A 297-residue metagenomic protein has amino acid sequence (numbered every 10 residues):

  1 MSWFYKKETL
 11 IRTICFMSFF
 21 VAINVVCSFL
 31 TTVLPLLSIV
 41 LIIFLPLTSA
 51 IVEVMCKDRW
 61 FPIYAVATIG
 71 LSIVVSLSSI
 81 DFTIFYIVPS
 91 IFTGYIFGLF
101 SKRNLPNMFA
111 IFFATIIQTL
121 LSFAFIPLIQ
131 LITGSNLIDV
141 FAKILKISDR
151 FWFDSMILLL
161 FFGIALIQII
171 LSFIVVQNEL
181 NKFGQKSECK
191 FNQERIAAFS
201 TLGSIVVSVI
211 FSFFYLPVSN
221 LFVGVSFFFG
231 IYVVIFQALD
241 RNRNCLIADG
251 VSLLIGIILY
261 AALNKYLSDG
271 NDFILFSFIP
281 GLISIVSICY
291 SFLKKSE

Functional and structural regions predicted by a protein language model:
S2-Y64, N107: Hydrophobic transmembrane alpha-helices
F4, C15, I87-P127: Short helix-perturbing small/polar motifs within transmembrane alpha-helices
T13-V26, A65-G70, A197-V209: Alpha-helical transmembrane segments
T32-L34, S76-T83, F213-V218, L267-D269: Membrane-interface helix caps and helix-loop-helix hairpins in membrane proteins
L37-L99: Alpha-helical membrane segments and adjacent membrane-interface helices in multi-pass membrane proteins
P62-L71, F109-Q118, C245-I258: Central hydrophobic cores of alpha-helical transmembrane segments in multi-pass integral membrane proteins
F109-S204, S212-V223: Membrane-embedded alpha-helical hairpins and interfacial helices in multi-pass inner-membrane proteins
G230-E297: Long, positively charged, glycine-interspersed low-complexity recognition regions
